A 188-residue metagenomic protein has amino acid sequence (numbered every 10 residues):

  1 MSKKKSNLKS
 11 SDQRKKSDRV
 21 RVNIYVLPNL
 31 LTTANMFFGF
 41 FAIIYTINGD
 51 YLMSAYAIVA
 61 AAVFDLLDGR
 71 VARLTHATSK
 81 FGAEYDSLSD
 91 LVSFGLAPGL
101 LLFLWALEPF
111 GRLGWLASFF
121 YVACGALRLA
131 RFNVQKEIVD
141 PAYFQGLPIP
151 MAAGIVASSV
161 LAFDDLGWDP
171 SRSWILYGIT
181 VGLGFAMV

Functional and structural regions predicted by a protein language model:
M1-K16, P141-V188: C-terminal membrane-associated helical module and adjoining short loops/tails
M1-L66: Topogenic membrane-insertion module of multi-pass membrane proteins
Y25-T32, L74-L129: Multi-pass membrane catalytic core of lipid/isoprenoid biosynthesis enzymes
F37, L88-L100, F144-V160: Small-residue-rich segments of transmembrane alpha-helices in multi-pass membrane proteins, especially helix faces
F41-Y56, L96-A117, S158-I175: Helix-coil boundary and interhelical linker segments in multi-pass alpha-helical membrane proteins
I58-D65, F120-R128, V160, T180-M187: Alpha-helical transmembrane segments of multi-pass membrane proteins
D68-S79, A126-P141, V188: C-terminal ends of transmembrane helices
R112-I155: Hydrophobic, well-structured mid-protein blocks that either form specific transmembrane helices
